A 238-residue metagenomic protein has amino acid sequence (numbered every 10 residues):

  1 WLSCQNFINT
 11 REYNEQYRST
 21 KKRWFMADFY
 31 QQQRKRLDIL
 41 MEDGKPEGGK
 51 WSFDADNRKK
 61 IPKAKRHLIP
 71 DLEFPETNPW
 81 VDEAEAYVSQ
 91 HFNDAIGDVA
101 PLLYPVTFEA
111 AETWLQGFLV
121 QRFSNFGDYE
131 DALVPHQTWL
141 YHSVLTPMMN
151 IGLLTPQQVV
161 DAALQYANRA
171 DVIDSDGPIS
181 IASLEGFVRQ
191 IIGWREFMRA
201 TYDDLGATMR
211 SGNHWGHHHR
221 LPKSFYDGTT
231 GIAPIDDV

Functional and structural regions predicted by a protein language model:
W1-Y104: Beta-rich, aromatic/charged-enriched effector core domains that present basic-aromatic interfaces for binding
N57-V238: Catalytic cores of enzymes that engage adenine nucleotides and/or redox cofactors via long glycine-rich, Lys/Arg/His
